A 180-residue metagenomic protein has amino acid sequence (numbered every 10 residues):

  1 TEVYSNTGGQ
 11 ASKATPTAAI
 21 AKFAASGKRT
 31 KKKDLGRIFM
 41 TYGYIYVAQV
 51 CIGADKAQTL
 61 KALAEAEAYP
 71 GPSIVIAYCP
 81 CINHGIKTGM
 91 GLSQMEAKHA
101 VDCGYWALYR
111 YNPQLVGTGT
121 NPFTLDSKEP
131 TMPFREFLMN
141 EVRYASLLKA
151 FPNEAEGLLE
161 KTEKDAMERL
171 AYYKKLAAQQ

Functional and structural regions predicted by a protein language model:
T1-S73, P80-C103, K164: Thiamine diphosphate
A19, F23, K31, Y46-V47 (+3 more regions): Generic preference for well-ordered secondary structure
F23, K32, S146, N153-Q180: Thiamine diphosphate
G53, T59-E154, K161, K174-K175: Glycine/aspartate-rich loop-and-adjacent alpha/beta segment that forms the canonical ThDP
